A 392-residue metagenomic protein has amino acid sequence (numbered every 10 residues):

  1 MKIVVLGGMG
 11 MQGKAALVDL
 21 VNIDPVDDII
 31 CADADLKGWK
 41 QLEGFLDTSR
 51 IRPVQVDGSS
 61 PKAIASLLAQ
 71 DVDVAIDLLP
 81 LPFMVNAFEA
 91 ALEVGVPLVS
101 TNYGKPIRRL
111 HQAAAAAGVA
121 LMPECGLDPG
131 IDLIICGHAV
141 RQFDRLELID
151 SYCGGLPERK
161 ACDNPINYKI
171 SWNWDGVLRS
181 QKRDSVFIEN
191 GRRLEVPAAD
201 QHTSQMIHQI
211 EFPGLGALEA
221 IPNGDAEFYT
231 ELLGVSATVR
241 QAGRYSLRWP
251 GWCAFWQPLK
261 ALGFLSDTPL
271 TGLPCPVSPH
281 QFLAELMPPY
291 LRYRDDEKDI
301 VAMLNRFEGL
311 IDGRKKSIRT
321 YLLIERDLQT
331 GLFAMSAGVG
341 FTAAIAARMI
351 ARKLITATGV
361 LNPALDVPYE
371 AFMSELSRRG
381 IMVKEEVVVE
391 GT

Functional and structural regions predicted by a protein language model:
L6-M9, K14-D19: N-terminal Rossmann NAD(P)H-binding glycine-rich loop of SDR-like oxidoreductase domains
G10, A34-G38, K105: Helix N-cap at the beta1-alpha1 junction of Rossmann-like dinucleotide-binding domains, i.e., the first residues
L46-S60: Rossmann-fold cofactor-recognition segment
G58-Q70: Conserved Rossmann-fold cofactor-binding substructure of NAD(P)-dependent oxidoreductases
D73-L78, L98-S100: N-terminal Rossmann-like NAD(P) cofactor-binding module of classical short-chain dehydrogenase/reductase
A90-I107: ADP-ribose/adenylate-binding Rossmann-like module
N102-P123: Rossmann-fold NAD(P)-binding glycine/threonine-rich loop
Q142-T392: C-terminal catalytic/substrate-binding lobe primarily of soluble NAD(P)-dependent oxidoreductases
